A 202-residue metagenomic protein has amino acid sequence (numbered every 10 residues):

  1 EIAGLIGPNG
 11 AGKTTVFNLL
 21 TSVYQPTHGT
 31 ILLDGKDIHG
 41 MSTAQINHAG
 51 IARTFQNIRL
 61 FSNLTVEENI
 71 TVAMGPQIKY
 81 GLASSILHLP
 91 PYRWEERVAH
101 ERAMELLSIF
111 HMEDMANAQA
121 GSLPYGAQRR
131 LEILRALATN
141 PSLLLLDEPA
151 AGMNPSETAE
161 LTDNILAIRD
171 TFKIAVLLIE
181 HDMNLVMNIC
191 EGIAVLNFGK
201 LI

Functional and structural regions predicted by a protein language model:
E1-I202: Glycine-rich phosphate-binding loops of nucleotide-dependent enzymes
